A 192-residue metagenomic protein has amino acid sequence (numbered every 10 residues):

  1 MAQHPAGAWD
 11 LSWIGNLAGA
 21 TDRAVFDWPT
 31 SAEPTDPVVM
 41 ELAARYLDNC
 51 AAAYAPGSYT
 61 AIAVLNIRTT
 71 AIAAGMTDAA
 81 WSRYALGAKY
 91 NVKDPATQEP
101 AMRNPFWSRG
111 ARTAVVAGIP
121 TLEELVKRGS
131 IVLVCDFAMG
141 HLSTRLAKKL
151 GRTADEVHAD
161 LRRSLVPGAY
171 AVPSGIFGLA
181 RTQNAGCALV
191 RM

Functional and structural regions predicted by a protein language model:
M1-M192: Secreted/extracellular ectodomain signature
